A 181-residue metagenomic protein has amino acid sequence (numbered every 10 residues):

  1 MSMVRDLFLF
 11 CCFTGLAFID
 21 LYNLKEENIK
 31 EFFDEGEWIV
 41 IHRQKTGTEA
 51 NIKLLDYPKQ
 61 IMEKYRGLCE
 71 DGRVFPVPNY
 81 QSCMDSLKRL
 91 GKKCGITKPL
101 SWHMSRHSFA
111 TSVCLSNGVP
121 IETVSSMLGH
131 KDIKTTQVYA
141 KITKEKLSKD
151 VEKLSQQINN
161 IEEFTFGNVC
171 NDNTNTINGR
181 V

Functional and structural regions predicted by a protein language model:
M1-F18, L68: Basic, Lys/Arg- and aromatic-enriched nucleic-acid-binding interface segment
S2-R5, V77-Y80, T97-N117, H130: Short basic/aromatic active-site micro-motif
L9, F13, I19-D20, R89 (+2 more regions): C-terminal catalytic core of tyrosine-transesterase DNA break-rejoin enzymes
T14, N23-I61: Conserved tyrosine-mediated DNA breakage-rejoining catalytic core shared by Y-recombinases
N28-D34, T97-K98, G118-V138, K149 (+1 more regions): Short, polar N-cap/turn motifs at the start of nucleic acid-interacting alpha helices
R43-G47, Y80, L128-K153: Catalytic-site neighborhood detector that most strongly recognizes the C-terminal catalytic loop/helix of tyrosine
Q44-E63, C69-R89, S101: C-terminal catalytic core of Y-nucleophile DNA break-rejoin enzymes
L154-V181: C-terminal secondary-structure termini that scaffold catalytic or DNA-interacting sites
